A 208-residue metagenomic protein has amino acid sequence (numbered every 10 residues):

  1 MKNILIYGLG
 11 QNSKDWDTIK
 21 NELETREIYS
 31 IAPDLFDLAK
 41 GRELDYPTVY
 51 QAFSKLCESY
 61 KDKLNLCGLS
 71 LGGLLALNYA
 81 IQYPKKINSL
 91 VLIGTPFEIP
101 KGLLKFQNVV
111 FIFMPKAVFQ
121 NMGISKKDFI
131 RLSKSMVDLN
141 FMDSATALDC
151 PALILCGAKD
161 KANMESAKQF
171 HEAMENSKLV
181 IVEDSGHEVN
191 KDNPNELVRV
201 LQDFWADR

Functional and structural regions predicted by a protein language model:
M1-K40: Conserved HGGG/HGGXW glycine-rich cap/lid loop of the alpha/beta-hydrolase fold
K20, Y29-N65, R199: Active-site loop/oxyanion-hole signature of alpha/beta-hydrolase fold enzymes
Y46, L77, I81-Q82, L90-K116 (+1 more regions): Flexible "cap/lid" loop of the alpha/beta hydrolase fold
G68-A76: Gly/Ala-rich beta-loop-alpha elbow adjacent to hydrolase catalytic centers
A117-D143, K159: Hydrophobic, aromatic-rich cap/lid helix
A147-L148, I154-C156: Short beta-strand/loop motif that positions the catalytic acidic residue of the alpha/beta-hydrolase fold
A158-A162, H187: Acidic catalytic loop of the alpha/beta-hydrolase fold
D184-R208: Catalytic active-site module of serine/aspartate enzymes centered on a nucleophile-bearing elbow/loop
